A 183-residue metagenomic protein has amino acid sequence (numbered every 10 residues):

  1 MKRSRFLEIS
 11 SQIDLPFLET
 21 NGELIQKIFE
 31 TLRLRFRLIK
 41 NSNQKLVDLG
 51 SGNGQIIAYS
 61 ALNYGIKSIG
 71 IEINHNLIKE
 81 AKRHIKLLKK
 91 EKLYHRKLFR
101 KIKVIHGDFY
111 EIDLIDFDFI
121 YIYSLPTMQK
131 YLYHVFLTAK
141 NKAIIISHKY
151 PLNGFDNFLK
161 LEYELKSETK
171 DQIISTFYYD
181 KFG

Functional and structural regions predicted by a protein language model:
M1-N41: S-adenosyl-L-methionine
S42-G50: Conserved class I S-adenosyl-L-methionine
G54-A58: Glycine-rich SAM-binding Motif I of class I
N74: Conserved SAM/SAH-binding beta-strand->alpha-helix loop
I78-K79: Short alpha-helix immediately C-terminal to the canonical SAM-binding loop
K82-I112: S-adenosyl-L-methionine
D118-Y131: A short SAM/SAH-binding and catalytic strip from SAM-dependent methyltransferases
M128-G183: C-terminal substrate-binding/active-site "lid" region of AdoMet-derived donor-dependent transferases
